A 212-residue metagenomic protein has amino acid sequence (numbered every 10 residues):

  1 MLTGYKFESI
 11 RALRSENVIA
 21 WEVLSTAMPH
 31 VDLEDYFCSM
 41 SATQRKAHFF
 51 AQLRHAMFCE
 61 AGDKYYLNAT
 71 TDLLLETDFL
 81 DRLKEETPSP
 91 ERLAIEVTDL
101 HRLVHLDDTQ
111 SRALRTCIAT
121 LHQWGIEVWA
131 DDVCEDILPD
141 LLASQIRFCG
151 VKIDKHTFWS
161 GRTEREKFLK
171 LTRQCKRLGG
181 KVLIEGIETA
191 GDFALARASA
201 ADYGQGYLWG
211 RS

Functional and structural regions predicted by a protein language model:
M1-N17, T26-H30, T98-D107, D131-L138 (+1 more regions): EAL-family c-di-GMP phosphodiesterase catalytic domain
M1-P88: Bacterial c-di-GMP phosphodiesterase EAL domain
M28-A51, L74-T77, P90-G125, K155-Q174 (+1 more regions): EAL-type cyclic di-GMP phosphodiesterase domain
H55-E60, D78-R92, R112, A119 (+3 more regions): Acidic (Asp/Glu)-rich catalytic clusters
A61-Y65, S89-L93, W124-E127, R147-C149 (+2 more regions): Short, well-ordered coil/turn segments that N-cap beta-strands
K64-Y65, A69-L74, T116-D131, K181-F193: A broadly tuned preference for mixed-charge, low-complexity surface segments
E127, P139-L141: Hydrophobic, aromatic-enriched interface-forming segments
